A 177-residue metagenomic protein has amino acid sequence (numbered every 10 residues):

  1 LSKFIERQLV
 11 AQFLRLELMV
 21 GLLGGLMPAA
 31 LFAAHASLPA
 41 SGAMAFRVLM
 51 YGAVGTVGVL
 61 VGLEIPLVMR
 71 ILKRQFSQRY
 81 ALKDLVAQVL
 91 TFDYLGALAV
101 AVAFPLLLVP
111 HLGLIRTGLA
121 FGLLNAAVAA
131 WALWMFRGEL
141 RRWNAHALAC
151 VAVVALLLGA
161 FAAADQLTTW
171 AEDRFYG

Functional and structural regions predicted by a protein language model:
L1-G177: Alpha-helical transmembrane segments of multi-pass membrane proteins
